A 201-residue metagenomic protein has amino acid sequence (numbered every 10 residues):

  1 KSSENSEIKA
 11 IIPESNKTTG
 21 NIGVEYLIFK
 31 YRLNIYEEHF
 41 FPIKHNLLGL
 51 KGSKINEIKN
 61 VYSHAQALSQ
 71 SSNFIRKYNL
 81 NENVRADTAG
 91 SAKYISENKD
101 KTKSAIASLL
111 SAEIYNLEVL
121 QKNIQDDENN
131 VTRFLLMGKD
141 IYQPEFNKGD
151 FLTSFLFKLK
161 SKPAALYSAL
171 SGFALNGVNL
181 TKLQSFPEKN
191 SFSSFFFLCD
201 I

Functional and structural regions predicted by a protein language model:
K1-I201: Domain-level signature for soluble enzymes in the chorismate/prephenate branch of the shikimate pathway
